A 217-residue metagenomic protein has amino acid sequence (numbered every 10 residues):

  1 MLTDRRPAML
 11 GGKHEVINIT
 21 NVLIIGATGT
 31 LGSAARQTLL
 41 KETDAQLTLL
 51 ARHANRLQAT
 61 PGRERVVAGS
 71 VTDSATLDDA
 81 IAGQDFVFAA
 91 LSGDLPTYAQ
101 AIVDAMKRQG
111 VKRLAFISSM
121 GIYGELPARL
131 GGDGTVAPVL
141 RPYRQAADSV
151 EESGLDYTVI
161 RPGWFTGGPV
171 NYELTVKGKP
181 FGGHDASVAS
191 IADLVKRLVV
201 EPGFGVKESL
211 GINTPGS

Functional and structural regions predicted by a protein language model:
M1-I17: N-terminal amphipathic/basic-hydrophobic helices that include classical n-h-c signal peptides and signal-anchor
I19, V111, V206: Phosphate-coordination loops involved in phosphoryl transfer and adenosine-cofactor binding
N21, A45-L47, K112-R113, D156: Residues at the starts of beta-strands that form the adenosine-phosphate
V22-K41: N-terminal Rossmann NAD(P)H-binding glycine-rich loop of SDR-like oxidoreductase domains
V22-L23, L49-R108, Y123, V200: NAD(P)H-binding glycine-rich loop region in Rossmannoid oxidoreductase-like domains and their noncatalytic homologs
I25-T30, S149, G167-P169, E173-S217: Active-site-lining helix/loop region of Rossmann-like oxidoreductase modules
T28, H53, M120: Residues in the short beta-alpha loop(s) of Rossmann-like NAD(P)-binding domains
G93-T175: Glycine-/Pro-rich loop/turn segments that contact NAD(P) or position catalytic residues in Rossmann-like domains
